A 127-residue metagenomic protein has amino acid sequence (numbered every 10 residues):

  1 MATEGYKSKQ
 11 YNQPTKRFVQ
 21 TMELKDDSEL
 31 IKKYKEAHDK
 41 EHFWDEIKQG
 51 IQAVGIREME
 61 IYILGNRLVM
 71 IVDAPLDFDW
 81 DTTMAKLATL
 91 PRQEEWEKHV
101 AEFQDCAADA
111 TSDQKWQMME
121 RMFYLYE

Functional and structural regions predicted by a protein language model:
M1-P14: Acidic, low-complexity proline/glycine-rich segments
K16, N66-L68: Beta-strand-connecting loop/turn residues
R17-E23: Active-site-flanking beta-strand signature of metal-NTP-handling nucleotidyl enzymes and homologous cyclase-like
D27-S28, L68, P75-W80: Short, charged/polar surface micro-motifs in flexible loops or helix N-caps
L30-G55: Short amphipathic alpha-helical segments
V54, P75-K115: An amphipathic, aromatic/His-enriched active-site/gating alpha helix that lines ligand/cofactor pockets
M59-L64: Short beta-strand
K115-F123: Eukaryote-biased recognition of C-terminal alpha-helical segments
